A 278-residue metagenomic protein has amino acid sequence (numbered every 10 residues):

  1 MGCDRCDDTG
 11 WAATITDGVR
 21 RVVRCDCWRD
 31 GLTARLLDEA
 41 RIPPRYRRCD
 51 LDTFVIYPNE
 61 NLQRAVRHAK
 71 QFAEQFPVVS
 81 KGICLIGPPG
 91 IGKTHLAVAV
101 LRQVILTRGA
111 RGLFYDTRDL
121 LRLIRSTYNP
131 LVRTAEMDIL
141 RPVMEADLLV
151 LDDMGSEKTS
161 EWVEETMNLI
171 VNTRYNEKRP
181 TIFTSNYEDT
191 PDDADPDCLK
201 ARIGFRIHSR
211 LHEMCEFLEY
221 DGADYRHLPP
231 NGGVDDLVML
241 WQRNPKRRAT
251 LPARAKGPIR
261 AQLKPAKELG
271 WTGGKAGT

Functional and structural regions predicted by a protein language model:
M1-R64, L228-T278: A short, basic N-terminal segment
V55-I83: Pre-Walker A (pre-P-loop) alpha-helix and adjacent loop at the N terminus of AAA/AAA+ ATPase modules, a conserved
Y57-R67, I105-E145: Short glycine-rich substrate-engagement loop in P-loop NTPases that contacts/grips substrate
V79-A97: Walker A/P-loop nucleotide-binding motif
H95-R108: P-loop NTPase Walker A phosphate-binding motif
L106, L120-L123, T127, S156-T278: Replace "adjacent to P-loop NTPase cores in ATP/GTP-dependent enzymes" with "adjacent to NTP-binding cores
A110-R111, E145-L148, E177-F183: Loop/turn-to-beta-strand initiation segments
A146, D153-G155: Conserved Walker B
